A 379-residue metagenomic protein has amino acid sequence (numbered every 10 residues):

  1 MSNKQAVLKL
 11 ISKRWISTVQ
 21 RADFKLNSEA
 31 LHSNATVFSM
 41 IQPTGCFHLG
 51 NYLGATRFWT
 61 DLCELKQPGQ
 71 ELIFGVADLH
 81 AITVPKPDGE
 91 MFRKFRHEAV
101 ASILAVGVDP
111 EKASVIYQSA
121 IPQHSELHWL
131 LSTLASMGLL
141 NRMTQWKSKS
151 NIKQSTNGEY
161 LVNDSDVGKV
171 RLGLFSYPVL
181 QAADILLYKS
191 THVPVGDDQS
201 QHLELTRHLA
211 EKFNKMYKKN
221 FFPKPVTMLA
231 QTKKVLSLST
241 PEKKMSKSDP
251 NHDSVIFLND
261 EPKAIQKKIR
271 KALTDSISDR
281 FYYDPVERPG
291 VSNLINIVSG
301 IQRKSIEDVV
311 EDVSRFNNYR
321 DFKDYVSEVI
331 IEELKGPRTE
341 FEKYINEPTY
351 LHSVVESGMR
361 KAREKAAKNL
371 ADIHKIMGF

Functional and structural regions predicted by a protein language model:
M1-K13: N-terminal chloroplast transit peptides
S17-A182, V329-L334, R338, E342: N-terminal Rossmann-like or analogous alpha/beta NTP/dinucleotide-binding catalytic cores that position adenine
I41-P43, D78-H80, T191-H192, D249 (+1 more regions): Short, histidine-centered active-site or binding-site loop motifs used for metal coordination, general acid-base
L49, Q201, R207-F379: Conserved nucleotide- and phosphate/pyrophosphate-binding catalytic cores in adenylate/nucleotidyl-handling enzymes
A55-W59, A183, T206-L209, I297: Buried hydrophobic packing segments
E126-W129, R142-P241: Classical nucleotidyltransferase
M137-R142, L187-P194, S299-V309, R338: Short helix-capping/linker segments at secondary-structure and domain boundaries
